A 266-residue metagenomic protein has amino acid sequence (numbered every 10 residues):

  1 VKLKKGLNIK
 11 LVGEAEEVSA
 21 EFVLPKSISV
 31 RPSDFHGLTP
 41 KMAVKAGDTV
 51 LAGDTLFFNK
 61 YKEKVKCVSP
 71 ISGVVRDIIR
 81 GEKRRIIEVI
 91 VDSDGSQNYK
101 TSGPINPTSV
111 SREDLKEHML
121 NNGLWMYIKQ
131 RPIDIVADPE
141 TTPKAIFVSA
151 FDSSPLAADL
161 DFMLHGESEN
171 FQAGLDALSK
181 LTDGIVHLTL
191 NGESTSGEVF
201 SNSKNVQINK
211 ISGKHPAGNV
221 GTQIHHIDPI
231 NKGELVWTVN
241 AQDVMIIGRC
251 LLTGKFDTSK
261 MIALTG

Functional and structural regions predicted by a protein language model:
V1-A43, F58: N-terminal, Lys/Arg-enriched amphipathic/low-complexity engagement segments that precede the first folded domain
V1-S19, R76, G81-N98: Mobile cofactor-carrier "swinging-arm" domains
S19-F22, V65-C67, R80-G81, V136-P139: Replace "in large, NTP-powered and nucleic-acid-processing enzymes" with "in large, NTP-powered factors and other
V23, D34-L38, V50-G53, K62-D77: Generic structural motif
S29, K41-A43, F57, K66 (+4 more regions): Structured core elements
V44-L56: A structural signal for short beta-strand/turn segments enriched in small hydrophobics and glycine
N59-P70, R84-E88, Y99-K100: Short, Lys/Arg- and Gly-enriched loop/turn segments at beta-strand edges
I79-G266: Buried, small/hydrophobic-residue-enriched core segments of structured protein domains
